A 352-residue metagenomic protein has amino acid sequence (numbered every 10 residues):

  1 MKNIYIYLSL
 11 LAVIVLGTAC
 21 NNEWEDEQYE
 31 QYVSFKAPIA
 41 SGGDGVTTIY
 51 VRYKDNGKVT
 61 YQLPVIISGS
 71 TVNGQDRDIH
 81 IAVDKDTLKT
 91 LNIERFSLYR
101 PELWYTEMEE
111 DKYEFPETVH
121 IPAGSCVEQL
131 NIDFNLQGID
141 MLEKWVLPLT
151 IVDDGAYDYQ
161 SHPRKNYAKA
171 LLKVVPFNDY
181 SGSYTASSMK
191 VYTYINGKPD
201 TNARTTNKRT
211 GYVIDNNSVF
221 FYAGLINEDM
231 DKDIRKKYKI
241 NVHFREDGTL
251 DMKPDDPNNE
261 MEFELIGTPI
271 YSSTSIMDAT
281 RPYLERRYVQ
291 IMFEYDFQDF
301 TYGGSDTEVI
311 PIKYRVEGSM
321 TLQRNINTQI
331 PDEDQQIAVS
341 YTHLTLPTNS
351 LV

Functional and structural regions predicted by a protein language model:
G17-A19: C-terminal motif of bacterial Sec signal peptides marking the signal peptidase cleavage site
N21-W24: Bacterial signal peptide processing site
Q28-G69: Beta-sheet-dominated interaction scaffolds and their linkers
Q75-T90, E128-D154: Contiguous beta-strand segments of beta-sheet-rich domains
N92-E117: Short beta-strand and strand-turn-strand segments in soluble, beta-rich domains
D179-N196: Tryptophan-anchored aromatic micro-motifs
G197-K253: N-terminal glycine/threonine-rich, aromatic-flanked beta-hairpin/loop signature
T342-T348: Conserved small/polar residues in nucleotide/adenosyl-binding loops
